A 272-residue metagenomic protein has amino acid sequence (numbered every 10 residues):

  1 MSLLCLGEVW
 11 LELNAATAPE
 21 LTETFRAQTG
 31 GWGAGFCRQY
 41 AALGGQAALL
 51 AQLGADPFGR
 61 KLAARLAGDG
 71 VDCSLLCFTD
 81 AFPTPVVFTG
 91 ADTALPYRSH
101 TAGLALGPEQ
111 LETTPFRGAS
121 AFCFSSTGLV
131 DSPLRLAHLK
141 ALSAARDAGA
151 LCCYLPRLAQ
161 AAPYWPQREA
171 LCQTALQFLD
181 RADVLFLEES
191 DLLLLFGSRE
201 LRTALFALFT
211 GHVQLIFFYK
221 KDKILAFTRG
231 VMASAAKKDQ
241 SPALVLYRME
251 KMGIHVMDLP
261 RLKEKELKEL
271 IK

Functional and structural regions predicted by a protein language model:
M1-V71: Glycine-rich phosphate/adenosyl-contacting loop at the front of the ribokinase-like
E20-G30, L205, G230-K237: Short pre-catalytic strand/loop immediately N-terminal to key active-site residues, enriched for Gly-Thr
G35-Q46, T89-A91, Y247-M252: Alpha-helix C-terminal capping segments
Q46-S126: Conserved N-terminal subdomain of the carbohydrate kinase-like
D69-D72, R168-L194: Structural recognition of alpha->loop->beta junctions
R135-A141, P166-L176, S198-L205: Charged helix-capping and loop-helix junction motifs
V184-L194, L201-V231: Conserved phosphate-donor
T210, V231-S234, D239-K272: Conserved post-catalytic alpha-helical subdomain immediately downstream of the catalytic base and nucleotide-binding
